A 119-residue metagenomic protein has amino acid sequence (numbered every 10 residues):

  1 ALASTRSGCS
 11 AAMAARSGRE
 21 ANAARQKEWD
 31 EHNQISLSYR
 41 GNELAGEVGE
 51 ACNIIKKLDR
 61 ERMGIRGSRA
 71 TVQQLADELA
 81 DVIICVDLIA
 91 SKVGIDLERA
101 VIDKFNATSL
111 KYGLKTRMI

Functional and structural regions predicted by a protein language model:
A1-L79, I83-I119: Flexible "arm" and connector segments at domain edges
